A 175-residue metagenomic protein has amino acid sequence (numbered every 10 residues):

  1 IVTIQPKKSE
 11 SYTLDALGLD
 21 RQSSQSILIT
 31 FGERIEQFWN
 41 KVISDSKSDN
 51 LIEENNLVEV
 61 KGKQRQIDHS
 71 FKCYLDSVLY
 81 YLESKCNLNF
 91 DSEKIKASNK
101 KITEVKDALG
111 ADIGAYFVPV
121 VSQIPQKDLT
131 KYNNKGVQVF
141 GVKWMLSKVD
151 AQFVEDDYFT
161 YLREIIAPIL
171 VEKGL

Functional and structural regions predicted by a protein language model:
I1-K47: Interdomain/boundary linker segments immediately adjacent to catalytic/signaling cores
S46-E59: Short, well-structured beta-strand/strand-turn elements
N56, K85-N87, V120: An acidic- and aromatic-residue-enriched active-site/binding cleft used to recognize and process polar
Q64-L82: Active-site beta-strand-loop-beta-strand hairpin of nuclease catalytic cores that positions key catalytic residues
V78-Y81, G110-V121: Hydrophobic beta-strand segments of well-ordered beta-sheets in folded domains
S84-I95: Short beta-strand-loop-alpha-helix junction that forms the active-site gateway of nucleic-acid-processing nucleases
I95-T103: Well-ordered, non-membrane alpha-helical segments in soluble/globular domains
Y116-L175: Domain-level recognition of nuclease-like catalytic cores that cleave nucleotide substrates
